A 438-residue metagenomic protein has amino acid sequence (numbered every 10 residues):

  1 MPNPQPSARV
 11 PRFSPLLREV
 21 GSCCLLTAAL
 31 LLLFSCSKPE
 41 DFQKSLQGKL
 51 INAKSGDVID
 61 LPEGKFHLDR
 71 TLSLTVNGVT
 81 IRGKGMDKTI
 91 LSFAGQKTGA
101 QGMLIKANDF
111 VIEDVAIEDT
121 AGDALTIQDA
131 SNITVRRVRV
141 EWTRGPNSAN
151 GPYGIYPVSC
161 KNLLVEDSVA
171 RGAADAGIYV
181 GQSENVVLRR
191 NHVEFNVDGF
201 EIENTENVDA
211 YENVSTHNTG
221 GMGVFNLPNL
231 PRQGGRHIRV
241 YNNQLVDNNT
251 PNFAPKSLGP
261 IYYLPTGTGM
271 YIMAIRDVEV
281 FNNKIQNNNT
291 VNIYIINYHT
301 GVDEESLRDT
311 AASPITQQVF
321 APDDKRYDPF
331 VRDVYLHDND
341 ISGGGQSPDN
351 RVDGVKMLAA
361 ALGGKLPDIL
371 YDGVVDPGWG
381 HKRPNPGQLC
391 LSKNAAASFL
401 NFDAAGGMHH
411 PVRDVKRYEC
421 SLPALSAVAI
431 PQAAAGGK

Functional and structural regions predicted by a protein language model:
C23-C24: Cysteine-centered motifs
L33-S35: C-terminal motif of bacterial Sec signal peptides marking the signal peptidase cleavage site
S37-K44, V58, G78-G122, R144: Right-handed parallel beta-helix/beta-spiral solenoid domain characteristic of secreted/periplasmic
L46-Q47, D69, F93-M103, D119-T126 (+8 more regions): Extracellular beta-strand/beta-solenoid scaffold signature
K49-L68, V79-K84: Glycine-rich repeat segments that build the extracellular carbohydrate-interaction surface of secreted and virion
P62, K84-D87, N108-D119, S131-R144 (+7 more regions): Right-handed parallel beta-helix
G301-K438: Acidic, glycine- and Ser/Thr-rich low-complexity intrinsically disordered tracts in extracellular/secreted proteins
